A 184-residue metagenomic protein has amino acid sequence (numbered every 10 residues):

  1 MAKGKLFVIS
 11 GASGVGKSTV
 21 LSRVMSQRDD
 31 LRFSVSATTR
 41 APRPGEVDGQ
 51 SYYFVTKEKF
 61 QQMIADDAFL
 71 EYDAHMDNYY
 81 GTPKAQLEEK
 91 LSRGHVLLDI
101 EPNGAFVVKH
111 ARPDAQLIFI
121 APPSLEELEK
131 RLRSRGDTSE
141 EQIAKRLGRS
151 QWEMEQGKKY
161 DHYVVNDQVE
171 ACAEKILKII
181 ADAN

Functional and structural regions predicted by a protein language model:
A2-F7: Pre-Walker A (Motif I) flank of P-loop NTPase domains
S10-A12: P-loop (Walker A) phosphate-binding loop of NTP-binding proteins
V15: ATP-binding Walker
S18: Walker A/P-loop
M25-S34: Post-Walker A helix-loop "phosphate-sensing" segment adjacent to the P-loop in P-loop NTPases
S36-V96, N103-F106: ATP-dependent small-molecule kinase phosphotransfer cores that center on conserved nucleotide phosphate-binding segments
L97-E101, H110-R135: Conserved phosphate-donor/acceptor-positioning beta-strand/loop module used by diverse small-molecule
K130-T138, W152-N184: NTP-dependent small-molecule kinase module
